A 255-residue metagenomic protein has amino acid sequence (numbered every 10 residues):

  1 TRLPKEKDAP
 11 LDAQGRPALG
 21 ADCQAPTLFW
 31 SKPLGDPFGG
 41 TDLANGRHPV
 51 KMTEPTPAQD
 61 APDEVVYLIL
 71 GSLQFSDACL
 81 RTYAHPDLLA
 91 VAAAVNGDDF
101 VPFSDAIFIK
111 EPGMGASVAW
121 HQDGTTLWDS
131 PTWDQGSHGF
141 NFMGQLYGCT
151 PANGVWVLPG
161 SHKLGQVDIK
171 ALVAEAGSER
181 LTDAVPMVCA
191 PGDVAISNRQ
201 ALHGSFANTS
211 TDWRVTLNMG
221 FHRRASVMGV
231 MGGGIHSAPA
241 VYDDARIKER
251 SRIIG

Functional and structural regions predicted by a protein language model:
T1-W120, T126: Non-heme Fe(II)-dependent double-stranded beta-helix
R47-E54, Q122-T125, K170-D183, W213 (+1 more regions): Short, surface-exposed loop/helix-turn segments at secondary-structure junctions that function as lids/hinges flanking
D105-I107, F142-G144, L217-F221: A structural signal for short, well-ordered beta-strand segments
A106, E111, Q122-G124, G144-G148 (+1 more regions): Short, structured patches in soluble enzyme cores that scaffold and shape functional sites
V118-T125, V157, L202-S205, M219: Histidine-centered catalytic micro-motifs
W120-G139: Acidic, His- and aromatic-enriched active-site or binding-groove loops in soluble protein domains that engage sugars
G136-G139, Y147-F206, S226, V241: Double-stranded beta-helix
K170, V194, A201-G255: Non-heme Fe(II)/2-oxoglutarate
